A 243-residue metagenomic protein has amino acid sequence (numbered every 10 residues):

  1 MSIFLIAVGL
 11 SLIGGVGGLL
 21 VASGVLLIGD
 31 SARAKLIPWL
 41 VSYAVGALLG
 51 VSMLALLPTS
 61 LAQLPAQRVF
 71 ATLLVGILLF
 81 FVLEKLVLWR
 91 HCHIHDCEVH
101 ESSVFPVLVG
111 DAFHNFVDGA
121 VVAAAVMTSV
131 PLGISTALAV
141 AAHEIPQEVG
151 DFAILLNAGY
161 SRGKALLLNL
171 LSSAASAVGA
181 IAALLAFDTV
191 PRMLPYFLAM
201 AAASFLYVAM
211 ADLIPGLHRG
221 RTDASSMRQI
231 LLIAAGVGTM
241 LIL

Functional and structural regions predicted by a protein language model:
M1-L243: Intrinsically disordered, metal-sensing/regulatory segments
